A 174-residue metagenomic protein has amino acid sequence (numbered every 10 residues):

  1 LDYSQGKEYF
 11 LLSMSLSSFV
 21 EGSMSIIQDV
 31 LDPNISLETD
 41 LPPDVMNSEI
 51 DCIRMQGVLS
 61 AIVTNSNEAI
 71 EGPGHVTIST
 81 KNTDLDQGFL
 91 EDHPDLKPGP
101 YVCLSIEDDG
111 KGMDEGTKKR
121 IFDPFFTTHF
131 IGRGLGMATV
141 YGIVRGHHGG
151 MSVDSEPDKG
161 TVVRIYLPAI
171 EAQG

Functional and structural regions predicted by a protein language model:
L1-G174: Core catalytic ATP-binding domain of two-component histidine kinases
